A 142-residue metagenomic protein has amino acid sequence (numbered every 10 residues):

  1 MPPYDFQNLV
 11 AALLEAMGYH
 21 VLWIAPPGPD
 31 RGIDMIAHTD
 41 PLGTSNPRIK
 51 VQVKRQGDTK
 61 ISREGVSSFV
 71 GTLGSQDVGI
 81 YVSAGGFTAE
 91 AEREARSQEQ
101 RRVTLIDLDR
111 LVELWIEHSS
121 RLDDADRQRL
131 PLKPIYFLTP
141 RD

Functional and structural regions predicted by a protein language model:
M1-D142: Mixed-charge (Asp/Glu-Lys/Arg
